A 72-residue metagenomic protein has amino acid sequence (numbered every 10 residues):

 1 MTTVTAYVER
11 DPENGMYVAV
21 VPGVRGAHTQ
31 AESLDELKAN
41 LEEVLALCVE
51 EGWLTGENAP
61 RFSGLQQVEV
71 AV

Functional and structural regions predicted by a protein language model:
M1-Y7, D35-V72: Short, charged, surface-exposed hinge/linker loops at domain edges that act as mobile lids or interdomain connectors
V4, Y17, A27-T29: Structural detector for hydrophobic anchor residues on beta-strands
E9-P22: Short aromatic-glycine-(Arg/Gly/Cys) micro-motifs in beta-strand/loop hairpins
M16, G26, P60-F62: Short, functionally important structural connectors and interaction interfaces within domains
V21, A31, V70-V72: Hydrophobic residues in beta-strands and at strand termini
R25-D35: A short, exposed loop/beta-hairpin motif centered on an aromatic-Gly-Thr core
